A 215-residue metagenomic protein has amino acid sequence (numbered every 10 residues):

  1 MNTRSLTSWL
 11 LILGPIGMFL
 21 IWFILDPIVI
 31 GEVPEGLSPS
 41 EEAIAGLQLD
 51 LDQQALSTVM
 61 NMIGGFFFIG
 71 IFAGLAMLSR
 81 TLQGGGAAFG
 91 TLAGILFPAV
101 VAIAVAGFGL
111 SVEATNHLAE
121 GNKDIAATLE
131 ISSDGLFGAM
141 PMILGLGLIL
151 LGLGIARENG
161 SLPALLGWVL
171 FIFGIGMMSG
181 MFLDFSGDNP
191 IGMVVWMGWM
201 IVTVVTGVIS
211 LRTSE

Functional and structural regions predicted by a protein language model:
M1-E215: Hydrophobic, aromatic-enriched alpha-helical segments typical of multi-pass transmembrane helices
